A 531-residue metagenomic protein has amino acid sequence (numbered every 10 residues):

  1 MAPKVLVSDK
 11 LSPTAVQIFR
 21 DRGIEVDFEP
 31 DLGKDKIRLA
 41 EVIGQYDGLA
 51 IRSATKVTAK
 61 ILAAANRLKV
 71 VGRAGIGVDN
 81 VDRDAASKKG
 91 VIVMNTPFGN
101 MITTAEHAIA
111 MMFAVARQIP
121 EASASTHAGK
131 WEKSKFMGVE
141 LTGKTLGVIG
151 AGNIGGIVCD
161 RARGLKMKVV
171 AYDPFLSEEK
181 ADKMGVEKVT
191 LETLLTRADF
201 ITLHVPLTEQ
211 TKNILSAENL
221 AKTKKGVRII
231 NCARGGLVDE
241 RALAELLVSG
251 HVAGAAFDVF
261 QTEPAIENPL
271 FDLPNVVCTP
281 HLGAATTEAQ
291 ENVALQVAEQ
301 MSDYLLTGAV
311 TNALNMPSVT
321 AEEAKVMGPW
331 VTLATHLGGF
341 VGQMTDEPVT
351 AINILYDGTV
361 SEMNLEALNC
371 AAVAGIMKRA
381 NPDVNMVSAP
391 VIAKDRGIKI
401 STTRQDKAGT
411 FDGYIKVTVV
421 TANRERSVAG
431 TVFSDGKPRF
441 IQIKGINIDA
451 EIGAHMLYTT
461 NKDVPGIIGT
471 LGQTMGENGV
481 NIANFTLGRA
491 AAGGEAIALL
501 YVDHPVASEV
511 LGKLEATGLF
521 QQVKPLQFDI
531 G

Functional and structural regions predicted by a protein language model:
M1-M94, S216-E218, D239: An N-terminal-biased, well-structured beta-alpha scaffold segment characteristic of Rossmann-like dinucleotide-binding
S8, I51-R52, A74, M111 (+2 more regions): Short, well-ordered coil/turn residues at beta-beta hairpins and beta-strand->alpha-helix junctions within
F28-D31, R52, A74-G75, G90-I102 (+4 more regions): Short beta->alpha connector loops at strand-helix junctions that form conserved, small/polar/Pro-enriched
G44-D47, V57-L62, P174-P269: Rossmann-like adenosine-cofactor binding region
K89, P97-T145, I149, I157-D160 (+2 more regions): Phosphate-binding beta-alpha-beta segment of Rossmann-like dinucleotide-binding domains, i.e., the NAD(P)
K89, V93-M94, K225-T345, I497: Rossmann-like dinucleotide-binding domain for NAD(H)/NADP(H)
I154: Hydrophobic/small residue at the entry helix of a nucleotide-binding pocket
S318-T320, K325-S361, L365-G531: A conserved regulatory-domain signal marking ACT and ACT-like small-molecule sensing domains and adjacent regulatory
